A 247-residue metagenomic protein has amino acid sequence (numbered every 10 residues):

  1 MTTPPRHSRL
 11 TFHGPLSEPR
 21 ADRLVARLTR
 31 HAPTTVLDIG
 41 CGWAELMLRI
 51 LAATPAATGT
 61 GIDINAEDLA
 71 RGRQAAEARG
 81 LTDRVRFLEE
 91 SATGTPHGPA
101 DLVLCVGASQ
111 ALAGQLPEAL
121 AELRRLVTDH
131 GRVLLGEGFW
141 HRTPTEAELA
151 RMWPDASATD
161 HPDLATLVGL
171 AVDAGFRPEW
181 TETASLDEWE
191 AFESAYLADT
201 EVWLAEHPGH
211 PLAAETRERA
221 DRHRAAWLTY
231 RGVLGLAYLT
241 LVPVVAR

Functional and structural regions predicted by a protein language model:
G14-A32: Conserved alpha-helix/loop element of class I SAM-dependent methyltransferases that forms part of the SAM/SAH-binding
P33-G42: Conserved class I S-adenosyl-L-methionine
E45-T93: Class I SAM-dependent methyltransferase SAM/SAH-binding core
T93-V103: A short acidic, Gly/Pro-enriched loop at the edge of an enzyme's catalytic core that lines a small-molecule cofactor
D101-Q115: A short SAM/SAH-binding and catalytic strip from SAM-dependent methyltransferases
P117-R132: A short glycine-rich, Lys/Arg-flanked "PGG" loop and its adjoining helix->strand segment in the class I
G138-A158: Short, glycine-/aromatic-enriched active-site segment of Class I SAM-dependent methyltransferases
E182-R247: Conserved Class I S-adenosyl-L-methionine
